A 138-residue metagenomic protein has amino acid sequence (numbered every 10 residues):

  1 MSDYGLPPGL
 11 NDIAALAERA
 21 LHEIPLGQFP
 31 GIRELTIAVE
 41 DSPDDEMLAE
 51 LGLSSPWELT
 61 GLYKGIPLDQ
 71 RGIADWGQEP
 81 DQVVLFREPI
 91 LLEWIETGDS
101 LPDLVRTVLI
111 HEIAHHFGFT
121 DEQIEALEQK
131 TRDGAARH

Functional and structural regions predicted by a protein language model:
M1-L104, H116, T120-A126, R132-A136: Active-site rim/adjacent substrate-binding subdomains
V108, E112-H116: Catalytic glutamate of the conserved HExxH
